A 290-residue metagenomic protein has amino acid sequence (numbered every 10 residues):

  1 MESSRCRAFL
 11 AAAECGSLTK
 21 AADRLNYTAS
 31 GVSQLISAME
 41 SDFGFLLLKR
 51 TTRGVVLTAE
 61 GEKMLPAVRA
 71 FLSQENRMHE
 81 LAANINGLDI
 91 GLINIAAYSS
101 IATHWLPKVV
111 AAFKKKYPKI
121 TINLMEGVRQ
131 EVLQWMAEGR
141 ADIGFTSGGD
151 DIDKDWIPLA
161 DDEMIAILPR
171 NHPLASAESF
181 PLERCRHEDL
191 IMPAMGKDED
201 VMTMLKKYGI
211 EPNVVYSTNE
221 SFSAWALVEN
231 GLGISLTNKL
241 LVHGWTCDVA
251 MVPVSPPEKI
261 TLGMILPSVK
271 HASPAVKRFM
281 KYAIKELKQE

Functional and structural regions predicted by a protein language model:
A11-Y27: Short helix-boundary/capping micro-motifs
E40-L57: A short LG(V/I)-centered, amphipathic sequence patch enriched for acidic residue(s) preceding the LG motif
D42-F43, M64-N86: Alpha-helical linker/hinge and terminal dimerization helices associated with HTH transcriptional regulators
G87, D153-M164, L168-L190, P274: Flexible hinge/capping segments at coil-to-helix
I90-I152, T218: Central regulatory/effector-binding core of bacterial HTH transcription factors
V128-L133, A137-R140, S147, G196-V252: Hydrophobic hinge/microswitch elements
D153-P158, D162-E163, A177, S223-H271: Beta-alpha-beta core module
L174, E188-Y208, A272-M280, E290: Secondary-structure junction motif
